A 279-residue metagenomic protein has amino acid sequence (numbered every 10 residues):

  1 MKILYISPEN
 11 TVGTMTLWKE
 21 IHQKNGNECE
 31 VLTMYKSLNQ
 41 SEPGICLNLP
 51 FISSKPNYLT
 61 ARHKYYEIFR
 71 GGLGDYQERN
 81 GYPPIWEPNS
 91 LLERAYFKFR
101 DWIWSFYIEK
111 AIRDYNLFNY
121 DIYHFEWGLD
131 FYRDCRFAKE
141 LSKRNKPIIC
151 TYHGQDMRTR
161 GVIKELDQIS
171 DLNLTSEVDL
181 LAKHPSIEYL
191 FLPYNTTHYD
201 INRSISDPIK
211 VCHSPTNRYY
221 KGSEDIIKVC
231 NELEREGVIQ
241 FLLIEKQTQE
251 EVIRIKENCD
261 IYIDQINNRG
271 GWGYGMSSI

Functional and structural regions predicted by a protein language model:
M1-P50, F118: N-terminal subdomain of nucleotide-sugar transferases
K2-S7, Y96-W102, I112-R133: Short N-terminal targeting/anchoring amphipathic segment
L4, I201-K221, I227: Conserved donor-binding/catalytic core segment of Leloir-type glycosyltransferases
G13-L17, R218-E232: A conserved mid-protein helix/loop that constitutes part of the nucleotide-sugar donor-binding site
I122-G128, A138-M157, L172-T175: Active-site proximal beta-strand in glycosyltransferases
I149, D156-M157, D167-S206: Donor nucleotide-sugar binding/catalytic pocket of nucleotide-sugar-dependent glycosyltransferases
Q249-N258, G273-S277: Short acidic alpha-helix that forms the nucleotide-activated donor recognition element in Leloir-type transferases
Q265-G275: Nucleotide-sugar-dependent
